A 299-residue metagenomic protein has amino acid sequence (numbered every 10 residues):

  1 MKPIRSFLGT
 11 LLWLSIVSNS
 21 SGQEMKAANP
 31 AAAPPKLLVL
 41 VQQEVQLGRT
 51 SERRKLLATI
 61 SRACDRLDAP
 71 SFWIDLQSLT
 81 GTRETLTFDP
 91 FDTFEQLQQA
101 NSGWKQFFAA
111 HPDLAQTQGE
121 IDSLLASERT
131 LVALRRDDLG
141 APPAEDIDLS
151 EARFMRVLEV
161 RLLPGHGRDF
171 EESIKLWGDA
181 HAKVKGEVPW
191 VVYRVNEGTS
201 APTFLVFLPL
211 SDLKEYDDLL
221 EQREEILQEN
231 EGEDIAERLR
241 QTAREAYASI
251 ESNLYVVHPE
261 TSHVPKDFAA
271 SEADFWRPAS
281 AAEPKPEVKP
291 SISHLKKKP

Functional and structural regions predicted by a protein language model:
M1-T10: Bacterial N-terminal signal peptides that target proteins for export
G9-N19: Bacterial N-terminal signal peptides
G22-P299: Short S/T/G/P-rich N-terminal loop/turn motif that feeds into the first structured element of a domain
